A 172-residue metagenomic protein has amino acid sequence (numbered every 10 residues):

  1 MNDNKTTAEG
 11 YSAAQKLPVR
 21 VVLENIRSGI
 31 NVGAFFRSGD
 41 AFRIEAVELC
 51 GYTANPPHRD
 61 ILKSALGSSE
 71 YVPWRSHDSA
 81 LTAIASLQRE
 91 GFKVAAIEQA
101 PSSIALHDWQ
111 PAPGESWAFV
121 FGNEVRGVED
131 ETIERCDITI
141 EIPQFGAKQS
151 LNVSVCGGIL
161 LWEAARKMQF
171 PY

Functional and structural regions predicted by a protein language model:
M1-Y172: Post-transcriptional modification and biogenesis factors for structured RNAs of the translation apparatus
